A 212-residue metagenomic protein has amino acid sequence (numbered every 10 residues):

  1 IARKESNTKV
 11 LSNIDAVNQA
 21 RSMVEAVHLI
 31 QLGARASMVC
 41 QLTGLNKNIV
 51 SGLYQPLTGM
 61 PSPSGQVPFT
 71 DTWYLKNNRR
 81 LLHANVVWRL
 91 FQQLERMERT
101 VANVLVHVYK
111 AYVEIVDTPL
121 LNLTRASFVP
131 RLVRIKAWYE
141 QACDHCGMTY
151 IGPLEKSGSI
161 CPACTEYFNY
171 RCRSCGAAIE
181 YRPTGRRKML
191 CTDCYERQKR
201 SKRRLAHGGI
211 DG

Functional and structural regions predicted by a protein language model:
I1-H28, L32, S37-G212: Long, charge-rich, low-complexity intrinsically disordered regions
